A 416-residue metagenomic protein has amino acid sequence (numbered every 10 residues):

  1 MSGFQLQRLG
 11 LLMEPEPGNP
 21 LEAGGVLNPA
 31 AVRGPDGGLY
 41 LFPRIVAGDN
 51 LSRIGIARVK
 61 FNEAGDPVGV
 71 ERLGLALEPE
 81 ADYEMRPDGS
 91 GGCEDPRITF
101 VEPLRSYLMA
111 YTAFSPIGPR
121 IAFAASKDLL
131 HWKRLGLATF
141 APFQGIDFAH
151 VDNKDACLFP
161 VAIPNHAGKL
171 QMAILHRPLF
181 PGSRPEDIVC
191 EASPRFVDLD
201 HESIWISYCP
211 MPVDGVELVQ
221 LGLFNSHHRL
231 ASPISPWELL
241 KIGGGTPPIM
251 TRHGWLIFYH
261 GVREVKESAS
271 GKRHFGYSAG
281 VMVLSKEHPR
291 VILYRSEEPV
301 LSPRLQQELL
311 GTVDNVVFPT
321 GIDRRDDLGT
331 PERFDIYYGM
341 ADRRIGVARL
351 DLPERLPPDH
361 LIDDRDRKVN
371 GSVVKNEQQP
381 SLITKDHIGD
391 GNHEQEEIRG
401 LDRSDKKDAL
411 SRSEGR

Functional and structural regions predicted by a protein language model:
M1-G24, N28, V32-G91, F100-N153 (+5 more regions): Beta-rich carbohydrate-recognition and catalytic domains
A156-V161, G245-P247, P319-R324: Beta-rich, blade/repeat-based domains predominating in secreted/periplasmic proteins but also intracellular
R365, I383-K385, H393-E397, K406-L410: Ser/Thr/Pro/Gly-rich low-complexity, intrinsically disordered segments
V369, V373-V374, L382-I383, I388 (+1 more regions): Hydrophobic alpha-helical signal/anchor motif
N370, N376, D390-H393, D408: Acidic/polar hotspots within intrinsically disordered regions
S372, S381, S404, S411-S413: Serine residues within intrinsically disordered or low-complexity segments
G389-G391, I398-G400, S404, G415: Intrinsically disordered, low-complexity, hydrophilic segments
